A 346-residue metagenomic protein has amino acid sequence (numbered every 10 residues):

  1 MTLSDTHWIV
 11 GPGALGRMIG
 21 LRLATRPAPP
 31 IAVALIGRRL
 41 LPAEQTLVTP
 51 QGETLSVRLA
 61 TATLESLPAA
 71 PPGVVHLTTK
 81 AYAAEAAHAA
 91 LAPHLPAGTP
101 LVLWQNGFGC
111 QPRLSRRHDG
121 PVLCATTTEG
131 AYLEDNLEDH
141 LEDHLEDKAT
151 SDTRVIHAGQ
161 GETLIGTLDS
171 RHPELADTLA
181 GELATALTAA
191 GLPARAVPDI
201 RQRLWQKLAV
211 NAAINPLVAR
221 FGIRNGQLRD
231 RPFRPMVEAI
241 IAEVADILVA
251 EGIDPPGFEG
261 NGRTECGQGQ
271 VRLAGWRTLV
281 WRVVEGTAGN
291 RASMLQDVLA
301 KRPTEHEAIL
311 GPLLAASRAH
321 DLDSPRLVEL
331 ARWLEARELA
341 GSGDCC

Functional and structural regions predicted by a protein language model:
M1-T61: NAD(P)+-binding Rossmann beta1-loop-alpha1 motif at the extreme N-terminus of oxidoreductases
T6-H7, V75, L101, I165: Conserved hydrophobic helix-helix packing surfaces used for dimerization/oligomerization
L21-T25, A89-P93, R116, G311 (+2 more regions): Short, well-ordered alpha-helices that flank and scaffold nucleotide-derived cofactor binding pockets
R39, Q45-V48, G52-D139, D143-R154: Rossmann-like NAD(P)(H) cofactor-binding subdomain of soluble oxidoreductases
L95, S151-G166, A219-D230, N290-A300: Helix-loop-beta segment of a Rossmann-like dinucleotide-binding subdomain
W104-K207, A213: Rossmann-fold dinucleotide-binding core
R201-A245: Active-site-proximal catalytic alpha-helix in oxidoreductases
E238, A242-C346: NAD(P)-dependent Rossmann-like dehydrogenase/reductase catalytic/cofactor-binding core
